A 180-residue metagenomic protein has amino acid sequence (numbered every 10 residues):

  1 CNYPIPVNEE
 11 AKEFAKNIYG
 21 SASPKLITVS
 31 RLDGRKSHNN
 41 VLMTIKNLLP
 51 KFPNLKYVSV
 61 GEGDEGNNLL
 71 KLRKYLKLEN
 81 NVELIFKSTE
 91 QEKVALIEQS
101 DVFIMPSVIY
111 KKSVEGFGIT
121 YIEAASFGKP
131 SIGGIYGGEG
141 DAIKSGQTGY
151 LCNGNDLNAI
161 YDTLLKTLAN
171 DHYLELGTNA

Functional and structural regions predicted by a protein language model:
C1-E10, D64: Short beta-strand->alpha-helix junction loop in the catalytic core of nucleotide-activated group-transfer enzymes
I18-K36, L42-I45, V58: Conserved donor-binding/catalytic core segment of Leloir-type glycosyltransferases
N54, A159, H172-A180: A short, well-ordered alpha-helix in the C-terminal region of glycosyltransferases
L70-Q91, V102: Nucleotide-activated donor-binding/catalytic signature segment of Leloir-type glycosyltransferases, i.e., the conserved
T89-S100, S126, K144: Short acidic alpha-helix that forms the nucleotide-activated donor recognition element in Leloir-type transferases
E98-V114, K129: Acidic donor-binding loop of glycosyltransferase active sites
Y121, S126, P130-G133, I143: Short hydrophobic beta-strand element within catalytic cores of glycosyltransferases and related nucleotide-activated
S145-G146, Y150-L157, L165-D171: Conserved acidic donor-binding segment of nucleotide-sugar-dependent glycosyltransferases
